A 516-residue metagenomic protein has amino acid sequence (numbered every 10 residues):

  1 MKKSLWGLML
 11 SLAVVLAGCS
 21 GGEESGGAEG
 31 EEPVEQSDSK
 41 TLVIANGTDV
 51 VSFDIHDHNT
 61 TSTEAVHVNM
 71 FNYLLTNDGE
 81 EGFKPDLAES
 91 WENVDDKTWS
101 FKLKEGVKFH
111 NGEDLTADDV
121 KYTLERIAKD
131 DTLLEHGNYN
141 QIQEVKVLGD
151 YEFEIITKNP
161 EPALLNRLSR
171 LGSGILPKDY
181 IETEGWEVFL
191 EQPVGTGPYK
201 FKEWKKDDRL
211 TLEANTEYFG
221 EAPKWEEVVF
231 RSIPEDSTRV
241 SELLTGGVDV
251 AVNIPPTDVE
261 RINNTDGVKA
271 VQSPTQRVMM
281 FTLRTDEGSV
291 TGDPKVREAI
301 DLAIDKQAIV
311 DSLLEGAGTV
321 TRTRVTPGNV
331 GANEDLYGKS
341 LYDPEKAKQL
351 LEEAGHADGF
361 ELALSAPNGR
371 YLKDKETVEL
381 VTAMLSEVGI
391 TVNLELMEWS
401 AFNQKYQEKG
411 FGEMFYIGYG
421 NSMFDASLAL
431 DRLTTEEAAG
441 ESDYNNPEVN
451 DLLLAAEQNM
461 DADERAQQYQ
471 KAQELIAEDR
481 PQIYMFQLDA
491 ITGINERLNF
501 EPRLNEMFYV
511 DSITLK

Functional and structural regions predicted by a protein language model:
A45-V94, E125, V194, M507: N-terminal lobe/hinge region of extracytoplasmic solute-binding protein
D78-G82, S169-P223, E227: Gly/Pro-rich hinge or "lid" segments in bacterial periplasmic/extracellular proteins
E92, G137-D179: Surface-exposed binding/hinge segments that line and control ligand-binding clefts or catalytic entry sites
A117-T123, D150-E154, G197-P198, W225-E227 (+4 more regions): Alpha-helical secondary-structure segments
T216-R261: Ligand-site clamp/hinge motif
T319-E353, Y371-K375: Structural transition elements
N393-F402, L428-E496: Extracytoplasmic/peripheral linker and loop segments enriched in polar/acidic and small residues with frequent Thr/Pro
T492-K516: Long beta-strand-rich cores associated with HINT superfamily self-processing modules
